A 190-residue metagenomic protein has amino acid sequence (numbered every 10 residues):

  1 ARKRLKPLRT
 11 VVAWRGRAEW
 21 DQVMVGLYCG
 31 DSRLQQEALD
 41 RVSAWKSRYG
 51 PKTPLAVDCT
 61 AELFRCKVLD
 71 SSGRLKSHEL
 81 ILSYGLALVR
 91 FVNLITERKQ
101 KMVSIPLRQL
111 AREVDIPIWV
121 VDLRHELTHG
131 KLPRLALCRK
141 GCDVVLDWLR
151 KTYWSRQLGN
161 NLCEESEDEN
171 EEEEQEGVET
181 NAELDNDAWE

Functional and structural regions predicted by a protein language model:
A1-L123, L132-V144, L149-E190: Amphipathic alpha-helical interface elements
